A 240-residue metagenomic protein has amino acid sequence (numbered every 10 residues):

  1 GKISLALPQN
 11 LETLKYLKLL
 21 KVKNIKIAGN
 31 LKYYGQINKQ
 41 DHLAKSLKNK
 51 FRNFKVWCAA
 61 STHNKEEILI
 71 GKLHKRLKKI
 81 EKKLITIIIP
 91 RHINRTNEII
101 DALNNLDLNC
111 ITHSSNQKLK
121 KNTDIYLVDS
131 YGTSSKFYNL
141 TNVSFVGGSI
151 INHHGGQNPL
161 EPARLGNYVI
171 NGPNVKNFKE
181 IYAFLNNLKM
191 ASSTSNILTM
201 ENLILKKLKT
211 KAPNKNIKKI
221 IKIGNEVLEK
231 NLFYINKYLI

Functional and structural regions predicted by a protein language model:
G1-I240: Nucleotide-activated sugar donor-binding and catalytic core shared by glycosyltransferases and related lipid-linked
